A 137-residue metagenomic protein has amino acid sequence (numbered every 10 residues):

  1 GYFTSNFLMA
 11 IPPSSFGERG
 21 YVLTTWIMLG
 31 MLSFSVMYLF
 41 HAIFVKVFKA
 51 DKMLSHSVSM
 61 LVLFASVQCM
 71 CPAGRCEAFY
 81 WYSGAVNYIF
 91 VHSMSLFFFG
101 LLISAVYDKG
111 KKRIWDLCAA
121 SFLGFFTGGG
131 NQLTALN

Functional and structural regions predicted by a protein language model:
G1-L23: Short hydrophobic/aromatic helix or loop-helix immediately within or flanking a transmembrane segment in polytopic
F3-T4, L23-S35, A85-F98, N137: Membrane-embedded alpha-helical segments of multi-pass membrane proteins, especially the transmembrane helices
L23, V58-V62, L117-C118, A135-L136: Hydrophobic alpha-helical transmembrane segments
I27-L54, V58-S59, F97: Transmembrane-helix motifs of polytopic, lipid-linked glycan transferases
M37, H41, L96-Y107, A120-G124: Hydrophobic transmembrane alpha-helices
K46-V47, I103-C118: Membrane-interface junctions at the ends of membrane-embedded or membrane-associated helices
S55-S104, N131: Membrane-interface micro-motifs in multi-pass membrane enzymes
W115-A135: Membrane-interface alpha helices of multi-pass inner-membrane proteins
